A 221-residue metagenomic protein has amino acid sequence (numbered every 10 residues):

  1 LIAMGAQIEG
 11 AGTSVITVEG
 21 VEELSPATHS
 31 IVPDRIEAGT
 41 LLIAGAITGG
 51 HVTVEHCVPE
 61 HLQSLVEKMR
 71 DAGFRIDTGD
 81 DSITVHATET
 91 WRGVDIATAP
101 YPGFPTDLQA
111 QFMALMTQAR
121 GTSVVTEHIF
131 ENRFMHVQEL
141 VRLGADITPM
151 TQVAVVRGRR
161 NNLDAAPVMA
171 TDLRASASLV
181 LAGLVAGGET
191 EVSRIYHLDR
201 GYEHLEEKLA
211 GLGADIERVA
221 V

Functional and structural regions predicted by a protein language model:
L1-V221: Short, structured segments at the rim of ligand-binding sites
